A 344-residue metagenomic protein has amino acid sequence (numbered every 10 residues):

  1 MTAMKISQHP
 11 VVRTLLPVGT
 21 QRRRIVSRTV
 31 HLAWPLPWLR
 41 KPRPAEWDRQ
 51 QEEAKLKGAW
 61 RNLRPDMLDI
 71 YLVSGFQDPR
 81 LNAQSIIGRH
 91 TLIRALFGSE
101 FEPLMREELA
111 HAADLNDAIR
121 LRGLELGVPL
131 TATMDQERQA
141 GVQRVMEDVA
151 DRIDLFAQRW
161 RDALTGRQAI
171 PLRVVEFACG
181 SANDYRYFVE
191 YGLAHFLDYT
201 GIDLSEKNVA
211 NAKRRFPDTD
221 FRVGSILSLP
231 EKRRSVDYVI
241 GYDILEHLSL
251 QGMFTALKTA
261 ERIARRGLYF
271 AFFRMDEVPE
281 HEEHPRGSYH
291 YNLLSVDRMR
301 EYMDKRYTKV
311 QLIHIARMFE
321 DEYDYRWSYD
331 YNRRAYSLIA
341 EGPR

Functional and structural regions predicted by a protein language model:
K5-P230, Q251-T255, T259, Y269-R344: Class I (Rossmann-like) S-adenosyl-L-methionine-dependent methyltransferase catalytic domain, capturing the SAM-binding
I240: A conserved beta-strand element that flanks and buttresses the S-adenosyl-L-methionine
D243-H247: Short catalytic micro-motifs in class I SAM-dependent methyltransferases
L248-Q251, I263: Residue-level signal for short amphipathic helical patches enriched in basic/charged and nearby hydrophobic residues
A264-L268: Short glycine-dipeptide loop
